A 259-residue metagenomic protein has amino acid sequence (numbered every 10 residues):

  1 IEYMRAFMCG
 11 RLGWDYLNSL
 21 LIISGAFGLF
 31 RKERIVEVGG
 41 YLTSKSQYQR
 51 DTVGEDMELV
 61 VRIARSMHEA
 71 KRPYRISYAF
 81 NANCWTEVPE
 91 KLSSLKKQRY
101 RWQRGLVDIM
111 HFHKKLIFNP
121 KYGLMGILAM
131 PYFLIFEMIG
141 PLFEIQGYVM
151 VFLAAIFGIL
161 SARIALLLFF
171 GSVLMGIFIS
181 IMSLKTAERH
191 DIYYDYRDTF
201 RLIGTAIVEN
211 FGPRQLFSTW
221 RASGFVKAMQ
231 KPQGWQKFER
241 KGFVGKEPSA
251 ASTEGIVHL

Functional and structural regions predicted by a protein language model:
I1-M8, S94-L116, V149-M150, S180-M182 (+1 more regions): Catalytic core of nucleotide-sugar-dependent glycosyltransferases
I1-T52, R65-M67, Y100-Q103, V107 (+1 more regions): Long helical/loop segments within the catalytic core of UDP-sugar-dependent glycosyltransferases, especially the large
R34-I35, V60, C84: A generic structural signal for short hydrophobic patches within well-formed alpha-helices
E55, L59-R62: Short active-site alpha-helical segment characteristic of glycosyltransferases and processive polysaccharide synthases
Y74-S94: Active-site donor/metal-binding and catalytic loop motifs of nucleotide-sugar-dependent glycosylation enzymes
K91, P120-F136: Membrane-water interface at loop-to-transmembrane-helix junctions
Y132-M229: Membrane-embedded multi-pass helical conduit in multi-pass membrane proteins, especially envelope-biosynthetic
S161-L167, K231-G255: Hydrophobic alpha-helical transmembrane segments and immediately flanking/interface helices in integral membrane
